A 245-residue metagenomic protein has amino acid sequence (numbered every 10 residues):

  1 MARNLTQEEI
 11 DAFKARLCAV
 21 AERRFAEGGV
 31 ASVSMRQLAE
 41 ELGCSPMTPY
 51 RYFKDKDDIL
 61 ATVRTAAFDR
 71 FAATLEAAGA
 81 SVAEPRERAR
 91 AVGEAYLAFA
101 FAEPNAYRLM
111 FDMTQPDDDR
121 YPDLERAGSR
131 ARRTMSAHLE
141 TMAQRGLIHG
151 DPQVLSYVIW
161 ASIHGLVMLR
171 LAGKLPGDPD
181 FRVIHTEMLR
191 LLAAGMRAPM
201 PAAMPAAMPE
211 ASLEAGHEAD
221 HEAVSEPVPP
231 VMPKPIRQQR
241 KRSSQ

Functional and structural regions predicted by a protein language model:
M1-A12, R23, M200-E214, E218-Q245: N-terminal intrinsically disordered/low-complexity leader segments
F13-E22, L38, V63-F71, L75 (+1 more regions): Generic hydrophobic, amphipathic alpha-helix propensity
R16, V20, R24-D58, T62: Helix-turn-helix
V30, I148, L175-P176: Conserved hydrophobic residue
T62, E76-A106, L155-I159: Hydrophobic alpha-helical connector segments
T65-R90, R120-M135, L139-T141: Amphipathic alpha-helical linker/stalk segments
L109, T141, A161-D178, L192-A202: Amphipathic C-terminal alpha-helical segment
D119-R145, Q153-V158, R182-A194: Amphipathic alpha-helical packing segments from all-alpha helical-bundle domains
